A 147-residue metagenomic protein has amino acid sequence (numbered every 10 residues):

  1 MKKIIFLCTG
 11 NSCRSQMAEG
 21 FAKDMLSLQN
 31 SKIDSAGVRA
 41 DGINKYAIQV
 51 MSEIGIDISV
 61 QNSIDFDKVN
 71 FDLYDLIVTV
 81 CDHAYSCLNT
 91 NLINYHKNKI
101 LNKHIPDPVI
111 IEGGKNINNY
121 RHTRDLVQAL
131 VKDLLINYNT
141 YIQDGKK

Functional and structural regions predicted by a protein language model:
M1-N70: Conserved active-site segments centered on acidic
S12, D82-Y85: Short glycine-rich anion-binding loops that position phosphate/pyrophosphate groups of nucleotides and phosphorylated
G37, C81, H104-P106: Residues at the C-termini of beta-strands that transition into short coil/loop
K45, D72, N118-R121: Generic alpha-helical secondary structure signal
D75: Conserved acidic residues
S86-K147: Phosphate-binding/catalytic loops
